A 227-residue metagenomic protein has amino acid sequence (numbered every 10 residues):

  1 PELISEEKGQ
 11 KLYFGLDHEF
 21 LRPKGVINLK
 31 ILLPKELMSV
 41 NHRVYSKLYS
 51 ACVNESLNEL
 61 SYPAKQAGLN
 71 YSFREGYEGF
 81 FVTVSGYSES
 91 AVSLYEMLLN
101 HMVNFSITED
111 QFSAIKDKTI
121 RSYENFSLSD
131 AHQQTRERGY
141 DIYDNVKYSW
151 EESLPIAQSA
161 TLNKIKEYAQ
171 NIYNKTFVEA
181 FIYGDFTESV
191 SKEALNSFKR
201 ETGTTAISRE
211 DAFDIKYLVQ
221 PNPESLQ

Functional and structural regions predicted by a protein language model:
E2-I31: Active-site-adjacent "gating/activation" loops or surface patches in catalytic cores
G9-K11, K65-Y71, E224-L226: Short small/polar-residue motifs
L21-S159, K175-G184: M16 family metallopeptidases and their MPP-like homologs
M97, I115, Y168, E193-S197: Generic alpha-helical secondary-structure signal
L162: Phosphate-interacting basic helix/loop segments used at nucleotide- and nucleic-acid interfaces
Q170-N174: Glycine-rich phosphate/diphosphate-binding loops that line cofactor/substrate pockets in enzymes
E179-Q227: An aromatic/glycine/proline-enriched structural segment found at the starts of mature extracellular/organellar domains
